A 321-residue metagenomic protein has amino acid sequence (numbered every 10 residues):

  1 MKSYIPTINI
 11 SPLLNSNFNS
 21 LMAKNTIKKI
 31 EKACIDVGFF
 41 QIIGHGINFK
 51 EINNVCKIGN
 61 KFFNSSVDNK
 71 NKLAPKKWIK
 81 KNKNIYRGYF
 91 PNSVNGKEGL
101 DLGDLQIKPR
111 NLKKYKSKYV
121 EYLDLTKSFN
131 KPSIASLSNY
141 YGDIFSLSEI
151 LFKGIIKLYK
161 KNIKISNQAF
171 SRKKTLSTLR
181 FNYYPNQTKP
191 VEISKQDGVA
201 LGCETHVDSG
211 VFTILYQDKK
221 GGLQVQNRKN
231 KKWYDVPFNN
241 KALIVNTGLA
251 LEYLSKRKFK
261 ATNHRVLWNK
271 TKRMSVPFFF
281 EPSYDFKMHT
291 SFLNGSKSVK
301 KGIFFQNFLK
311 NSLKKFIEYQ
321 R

Functional and structural regions predicted by a protein language model:
M1-R321: Peripheral, non-catalytic segments flanking oxidoreductase cores
